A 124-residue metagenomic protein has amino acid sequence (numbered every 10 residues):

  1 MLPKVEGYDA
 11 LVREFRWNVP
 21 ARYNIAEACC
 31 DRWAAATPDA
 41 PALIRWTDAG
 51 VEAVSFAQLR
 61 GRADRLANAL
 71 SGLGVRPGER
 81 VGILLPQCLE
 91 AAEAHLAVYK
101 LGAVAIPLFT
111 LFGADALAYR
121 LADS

Functional and structural regions predicted by a protein language model:
M1-A21: Short, charged, surface-exposed hinge/linker loops at domain edges that act as mobile lids or interdomain connectors
L2-K4, A21-L43: A short N-terminal helical cap/helix-turn-helix that marks the beginning of AMP-binding/adenylate-forming
D39-L96, G113-A118: Conserved AMP-binding/adenylate-forming core of the ANL superfamily
Y99: Anion (oxyanion) recognition and catalysis
G102: Structured binding elements
L108-T110: Short beta->alpha connector loops at strand-helix junctions that form conserved, small/polar/Pro-enriched
D123-S124: Active-site charged/polar residues at nucleotide-handling catalytic sites that mediate phosphoryl, nucleotidyl
